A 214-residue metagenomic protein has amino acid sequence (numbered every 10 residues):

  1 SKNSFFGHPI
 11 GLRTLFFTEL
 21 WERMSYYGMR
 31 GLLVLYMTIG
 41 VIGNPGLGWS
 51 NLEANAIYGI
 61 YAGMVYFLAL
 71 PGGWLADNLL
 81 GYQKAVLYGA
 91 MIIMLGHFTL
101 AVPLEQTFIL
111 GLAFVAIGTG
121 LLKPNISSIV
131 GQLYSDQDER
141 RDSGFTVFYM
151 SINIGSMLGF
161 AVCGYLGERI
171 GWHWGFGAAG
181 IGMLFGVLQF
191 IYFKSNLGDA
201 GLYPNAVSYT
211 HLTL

Functional and structural regions predicted by a protein language model:
L32-L52: Short amphipathic helix-loop junctions that connect adjacent transmembrane helices in Major Facilitator Superfamily/SLC
G59-W74: Central cavity-lining transmembrane alpha-helices of secondary-active solute carriers, predominantly the Major
L70-A90: Conserved MFS/SLC helix-loop-helix module at the cytosolic interface between two early adjacent transmembrane helices
M91-E105: C-terminal ends and interior cores of transmembrane alpha-helices in multi-pass membrane transporters/permeases
T107-L122: Hydrophobic core of transmembrane alpha-helices in multi-pass small-molecule transporters, especially MFS/SLC-type
S143-F160: Glycine-rich segments within core transmembrane alpha-helices of 12-TM secondary carriers
W174-I191: Symmetry-related core transmembrane helices of the 12-TM Major Facilitator Superfamily/SLC fold
T210-L214: Conserved small/polar residues in nucleotide/adenosyl-binding loops
